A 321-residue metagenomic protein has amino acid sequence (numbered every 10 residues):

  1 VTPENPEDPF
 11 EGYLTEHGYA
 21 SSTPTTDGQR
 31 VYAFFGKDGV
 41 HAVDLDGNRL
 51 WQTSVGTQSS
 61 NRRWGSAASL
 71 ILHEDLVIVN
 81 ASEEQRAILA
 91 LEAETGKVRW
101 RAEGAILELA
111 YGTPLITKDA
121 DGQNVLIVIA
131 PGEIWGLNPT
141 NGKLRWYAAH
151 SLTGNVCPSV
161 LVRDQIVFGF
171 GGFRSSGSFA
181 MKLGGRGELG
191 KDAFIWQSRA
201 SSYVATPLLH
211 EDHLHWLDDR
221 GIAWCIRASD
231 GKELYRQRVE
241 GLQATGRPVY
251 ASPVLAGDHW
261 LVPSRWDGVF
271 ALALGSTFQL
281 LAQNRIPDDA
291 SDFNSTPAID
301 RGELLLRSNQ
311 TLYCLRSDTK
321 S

Functional and structural regions predicted by a protein language model:
V1-S321: Noncatalytic, solvent-exposed loop/strand surfaces of beta-propeller-type extracellular/periplasmic domains
